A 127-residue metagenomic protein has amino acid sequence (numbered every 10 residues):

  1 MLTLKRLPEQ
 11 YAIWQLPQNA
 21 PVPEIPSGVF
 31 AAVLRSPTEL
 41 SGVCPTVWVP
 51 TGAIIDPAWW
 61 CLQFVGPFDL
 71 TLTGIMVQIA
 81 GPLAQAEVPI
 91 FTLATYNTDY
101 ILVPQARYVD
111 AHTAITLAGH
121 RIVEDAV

Functional and structural regions predicted by a protein language model:
M1-P82, Y108-V127: Regulatory modules associated with amino-acid/nitrogen control
A86-I101, R107: A cross-kingdom feature marking solvent-exposed beta-strand/loop segments within repeated, beta-rich binding/scaffold
